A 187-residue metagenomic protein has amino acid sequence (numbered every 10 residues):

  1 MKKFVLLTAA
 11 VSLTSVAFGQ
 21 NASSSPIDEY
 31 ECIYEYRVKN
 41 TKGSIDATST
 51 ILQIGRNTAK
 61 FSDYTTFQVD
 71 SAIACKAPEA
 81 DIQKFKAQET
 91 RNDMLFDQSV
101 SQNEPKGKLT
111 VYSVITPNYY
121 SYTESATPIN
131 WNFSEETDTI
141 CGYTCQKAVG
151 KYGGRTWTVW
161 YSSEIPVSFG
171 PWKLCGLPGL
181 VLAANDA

Functional and structural regions predicted by a protein language model:
M1-I27: Bacterial Sec-dependent N-terminal signal peptides
S15, N103, W172-C175: Compositionally biased, low-complexity repeat tracts
G19-N130, S134-T137, T144, W157-T158 (+1 more regions): Extracellular or lumenal secretory-pathway regions
I140-C141, Y152: Structural motif
Q146-A187: Gly/Pro-enriched, hydrophobic low-complexity segments that function as extracytoplasmic propeptides/linkers
